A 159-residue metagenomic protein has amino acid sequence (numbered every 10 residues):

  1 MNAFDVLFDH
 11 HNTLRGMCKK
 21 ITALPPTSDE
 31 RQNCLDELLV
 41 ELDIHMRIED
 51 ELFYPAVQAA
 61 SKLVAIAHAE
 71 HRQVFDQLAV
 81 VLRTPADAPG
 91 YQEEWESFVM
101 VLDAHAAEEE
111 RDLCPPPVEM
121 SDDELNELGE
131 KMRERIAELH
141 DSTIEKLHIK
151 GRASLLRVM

Functional and structural regions predicted by a protein language model:
M1-M159: Small-residue-biased structural context
